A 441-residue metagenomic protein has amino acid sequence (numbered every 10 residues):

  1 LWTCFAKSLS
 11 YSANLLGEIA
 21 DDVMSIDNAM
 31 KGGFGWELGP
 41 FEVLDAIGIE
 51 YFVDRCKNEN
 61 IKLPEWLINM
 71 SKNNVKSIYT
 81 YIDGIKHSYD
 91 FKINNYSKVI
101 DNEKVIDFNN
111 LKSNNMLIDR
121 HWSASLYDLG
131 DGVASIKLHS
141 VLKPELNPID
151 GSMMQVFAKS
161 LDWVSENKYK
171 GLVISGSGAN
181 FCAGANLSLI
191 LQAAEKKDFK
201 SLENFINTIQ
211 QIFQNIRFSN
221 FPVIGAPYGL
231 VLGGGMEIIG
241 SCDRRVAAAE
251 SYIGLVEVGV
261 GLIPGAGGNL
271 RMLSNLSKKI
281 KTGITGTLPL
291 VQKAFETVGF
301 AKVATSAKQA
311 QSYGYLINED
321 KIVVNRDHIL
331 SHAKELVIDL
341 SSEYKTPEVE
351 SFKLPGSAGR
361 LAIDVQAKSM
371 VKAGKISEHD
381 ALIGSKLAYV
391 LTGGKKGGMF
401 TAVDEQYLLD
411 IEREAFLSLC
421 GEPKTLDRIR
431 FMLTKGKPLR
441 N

Functional and structural regions predicted by a protein language model:
L1-R55: Helical "substrate-binding/catalytic lid" subdomain of Rossmann-like NAD(P)-dependent dehydrogenases/reductases
T3-K7, Y11, A46-V173, I280-K302 (+4 more regions): Intrinsically disordered, low-complexity segments enriched in small/flexible residues
A29-G33, Y313, K435: Short acidic/histidine-centered micro-motifs embedded in hydrophobic/aromatic stretches that mark compact functional
W36-L38, P144-L146, A179-A183, V231-G235 (+4 more regions): Flexible loop/turn segments at secondary-structure boundaries
V43, L187-A193, S241-D243: Short secondary-structure boundary/capping segments
D131-L138, S152-K200, N207-A226, A248-Y252: A structural preference for short, pocket-lining loop segments at secondary-structure junctions
L202, Q210, Q214-F352: Conserved catalytic cores of soluble enzyme domains, especially glycine-rich substrate-binding beta-alpha loops
